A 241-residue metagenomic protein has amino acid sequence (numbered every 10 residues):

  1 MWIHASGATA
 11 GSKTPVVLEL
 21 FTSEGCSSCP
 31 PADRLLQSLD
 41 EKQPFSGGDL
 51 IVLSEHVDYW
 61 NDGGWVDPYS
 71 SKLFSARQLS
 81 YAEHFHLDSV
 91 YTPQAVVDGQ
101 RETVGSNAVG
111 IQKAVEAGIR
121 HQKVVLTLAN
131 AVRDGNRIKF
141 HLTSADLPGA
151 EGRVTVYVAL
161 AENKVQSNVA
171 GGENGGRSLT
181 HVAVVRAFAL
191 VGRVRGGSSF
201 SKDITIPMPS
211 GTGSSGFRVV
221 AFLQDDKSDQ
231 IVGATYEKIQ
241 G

Functional and structural regions predicted by a protein language model:
W2-Y91: Active-site-proximal cofactor/substrate-binding loop regions of enzyme domains
V66-Q94, D98-G241: Short, conserved sequence motifs used for protein processing/export or organelle targeting and for catalysis
